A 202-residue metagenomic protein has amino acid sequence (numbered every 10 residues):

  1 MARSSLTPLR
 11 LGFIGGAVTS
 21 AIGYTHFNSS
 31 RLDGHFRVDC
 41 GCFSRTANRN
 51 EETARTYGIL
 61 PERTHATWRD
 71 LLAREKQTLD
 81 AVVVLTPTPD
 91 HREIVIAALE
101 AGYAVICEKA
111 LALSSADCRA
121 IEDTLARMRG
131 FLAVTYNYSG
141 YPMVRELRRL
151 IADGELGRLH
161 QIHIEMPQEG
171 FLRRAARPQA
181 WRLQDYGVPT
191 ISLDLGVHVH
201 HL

Functional and structural regions predicted by a protein language model:
M1-I59: N-terminal Rossmann-like dinucleotide-binding module
T7, Y138-L202: Predominantly a Rossmann-like dinucleotide-binding segment in NAD(P)-dependent oxidoreductases
R37-V38, V105, L132: Hydrophobic beta-strand scaffold residues
C40, A81, Q161: Short, Asp-centered acidic motifs that coordinate Mg2+ and/or phosphate in catalytic or ligand-binding sites
E62-T124: Beta-loop-alpha module in the N-terminal Rossmann-like domain of NAD(P)-dependent dehydrogenases, especially those
A120-Y138, R158-Q161: Rossmann-fold dehydrogenase core element
